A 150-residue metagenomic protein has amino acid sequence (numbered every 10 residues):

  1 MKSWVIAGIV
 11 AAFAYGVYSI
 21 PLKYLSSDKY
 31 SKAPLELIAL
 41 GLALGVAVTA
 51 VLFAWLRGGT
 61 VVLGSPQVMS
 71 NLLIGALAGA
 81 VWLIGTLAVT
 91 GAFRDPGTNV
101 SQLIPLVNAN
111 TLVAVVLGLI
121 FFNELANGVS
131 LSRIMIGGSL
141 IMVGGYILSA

Functional and structural regions predicted by a protein language model:
M1-A150: Polytopic alpha-helical membrane proteins, predominantly small-molecule transporters/carriers
